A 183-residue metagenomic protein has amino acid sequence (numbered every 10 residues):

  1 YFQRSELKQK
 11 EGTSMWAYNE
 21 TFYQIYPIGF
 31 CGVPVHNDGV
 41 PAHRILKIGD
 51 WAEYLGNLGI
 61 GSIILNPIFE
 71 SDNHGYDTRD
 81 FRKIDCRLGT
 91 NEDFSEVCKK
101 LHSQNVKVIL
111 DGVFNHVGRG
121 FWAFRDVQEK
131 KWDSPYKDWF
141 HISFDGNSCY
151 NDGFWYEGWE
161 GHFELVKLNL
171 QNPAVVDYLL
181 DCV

Functional and structural regions predicted by a protein language model:
R4, K10-L180: Acidic/aromatic-lined carbohydrate-recognition and catalytic surfaces of CAZymes acting on diverse glycans
